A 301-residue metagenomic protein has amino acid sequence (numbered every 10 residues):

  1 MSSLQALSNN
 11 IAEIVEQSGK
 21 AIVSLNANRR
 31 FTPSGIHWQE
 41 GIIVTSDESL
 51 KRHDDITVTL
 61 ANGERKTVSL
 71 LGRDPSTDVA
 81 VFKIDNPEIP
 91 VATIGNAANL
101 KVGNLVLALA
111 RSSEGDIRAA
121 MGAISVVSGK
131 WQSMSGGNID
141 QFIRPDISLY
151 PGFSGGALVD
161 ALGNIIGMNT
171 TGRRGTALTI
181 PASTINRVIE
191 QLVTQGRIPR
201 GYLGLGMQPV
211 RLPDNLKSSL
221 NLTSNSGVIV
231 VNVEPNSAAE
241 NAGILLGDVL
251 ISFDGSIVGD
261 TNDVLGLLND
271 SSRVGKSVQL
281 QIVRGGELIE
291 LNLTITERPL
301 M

Functional and structural regions predicted by a protein language model:
S3, E13, Q39, S69 (+2 more regions): C-terminal recognition in membrane/secretory proteostasis and scaffolding
Q5-I14, A21-E40, S46, E64-T67 (+3 more regions): A conserved glycine-rich beta-strand in the N-terminal activation segment of trypsin-fold
E13-I14, S69-L71, P87-D116, S148-Y150 (+3 more regions): Active-site substrate-binding loop(s) of clan PA
G19-A21, D85-V91, R118-R174, A182-R187 (+1 more regions): Active-site region of chymotrypsin-like
K20-L25, G35, G41, T45 (+16 more regions): Terminal peptide-recognition signature
R29-T32, R52-H53, Y150-S154, G227 (+1 more regions): Short, small/polar residue-rich loop motifs at catalytic or cofactor-binding pockets
W38, L50-K51, I94, L100 (+3 more regions): Short, well-ordered loop/turn sites that connect or cap secondary structure elements
R52-L70, P87, K101-A108, I117-Q132 (+3 more regions): Beta-strand/loop subdomains of soluble extracytoplasmic proteins
